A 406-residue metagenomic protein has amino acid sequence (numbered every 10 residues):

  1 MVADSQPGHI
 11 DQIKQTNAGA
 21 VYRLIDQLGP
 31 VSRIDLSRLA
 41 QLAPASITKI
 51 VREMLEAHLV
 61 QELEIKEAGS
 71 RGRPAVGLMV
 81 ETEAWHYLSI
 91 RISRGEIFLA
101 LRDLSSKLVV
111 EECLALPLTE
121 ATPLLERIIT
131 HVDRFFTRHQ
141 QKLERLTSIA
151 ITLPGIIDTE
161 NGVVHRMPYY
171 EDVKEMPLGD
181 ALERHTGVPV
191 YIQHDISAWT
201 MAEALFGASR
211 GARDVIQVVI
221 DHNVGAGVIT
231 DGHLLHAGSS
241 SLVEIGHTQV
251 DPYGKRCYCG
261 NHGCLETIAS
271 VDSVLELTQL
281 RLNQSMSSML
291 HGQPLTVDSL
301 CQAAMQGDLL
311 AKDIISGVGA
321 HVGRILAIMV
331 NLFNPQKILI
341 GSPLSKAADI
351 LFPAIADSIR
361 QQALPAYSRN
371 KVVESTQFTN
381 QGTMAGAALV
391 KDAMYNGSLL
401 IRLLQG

Functional and structural regions predicted by a protein language model:
M1-R145, Y253, L265-G406: ATP-binding/phosphotransfer module of carbohydrate and carboxylate kinases, centering on a glycine-rich
E62-E64, V190-H194, V228: General beta-strand structural signal in soluble alpha/beta enzymes
G77, Y87-R91, L146-A150, V215-V219 (+1 more regions): Short glycine-aspartate micro-motif
D103, T159, I229: Short, acidic, Ser/Thr-enriched surface-loop or helix-capping motifs
L108, V164, L234-L235: Hydrophobic "anchor" residues
E111-D214, I350-R360: Glycine-rich phosphate-binding loop and adjoining helix at the ATP-binding site of ATP-dependent phosphoryl-transfer
H194, I220-H222, V271, S342-P343: Short secondary-structure boundary segments
A212-A269: Glycine-rich phosphate-binding loop of actin/hexokinase-like ATP-binding domains
